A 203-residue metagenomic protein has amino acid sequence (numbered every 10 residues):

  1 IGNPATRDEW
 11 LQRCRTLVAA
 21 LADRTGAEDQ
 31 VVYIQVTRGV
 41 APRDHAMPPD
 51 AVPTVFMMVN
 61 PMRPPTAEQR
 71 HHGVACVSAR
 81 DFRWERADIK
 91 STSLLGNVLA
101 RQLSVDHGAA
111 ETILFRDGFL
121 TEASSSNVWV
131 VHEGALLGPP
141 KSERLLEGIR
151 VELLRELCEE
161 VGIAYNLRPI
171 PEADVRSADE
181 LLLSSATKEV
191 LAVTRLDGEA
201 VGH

Functional and structural regions predicted by a protein language model:
I1-E111, D117-F119, S142, V151 (+1 more regions): Conserved alpha/beta cores of soluble small-molecule-handling proteins
F115-K141, L145-E147: Glycine- and Gly-Pro-enriched alpha-helical subdomains that act as flexible, kink-prone "lid/hinge" or packing modules
